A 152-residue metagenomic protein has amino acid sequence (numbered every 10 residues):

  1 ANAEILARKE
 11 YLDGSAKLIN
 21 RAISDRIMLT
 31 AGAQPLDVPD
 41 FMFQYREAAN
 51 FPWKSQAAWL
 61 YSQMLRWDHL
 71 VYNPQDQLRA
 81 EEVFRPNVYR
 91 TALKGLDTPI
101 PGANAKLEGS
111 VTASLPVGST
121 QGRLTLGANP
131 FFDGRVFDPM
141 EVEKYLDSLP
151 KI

Functional and structural regions predicted by a protein language model:
A1-R85: Secondary-structure end/capping motifs
A58-I152: Conserved C-terminal helix/tail region of periplasmic/extracytoplasmic solute-binding proteins
